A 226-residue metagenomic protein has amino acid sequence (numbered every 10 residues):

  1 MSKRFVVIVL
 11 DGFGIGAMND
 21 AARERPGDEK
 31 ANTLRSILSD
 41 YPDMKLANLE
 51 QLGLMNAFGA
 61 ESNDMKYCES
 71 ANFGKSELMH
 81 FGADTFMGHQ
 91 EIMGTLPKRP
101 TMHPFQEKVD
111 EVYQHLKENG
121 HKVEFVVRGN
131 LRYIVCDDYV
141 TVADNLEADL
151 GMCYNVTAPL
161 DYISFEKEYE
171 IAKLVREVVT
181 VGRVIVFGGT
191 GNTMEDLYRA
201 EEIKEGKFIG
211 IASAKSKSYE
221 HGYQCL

Functional and structural regions predicted by a protein language model:
M1-K3, T33, P97, K108-E111 (+2 more regions): General structural signal for secondary-structure boundaries
K3-G16, I92, G222, L226: Beta-strand elements within well-structured catalytic alpha/beta cores of enzymes that handle phosphate/sulfate esters
F5, M87-H89, R183: Extracellular structured ligand-interaction cores
V7-V9, V123-V127, V181-G188: A structural signal for short, well-ordered beta-strand segments and their strand-loop junctions that often border
D11, G94-T95, G188-G191: Short loop/turn segments at strand-loop or loop-helix junctions that form parts of catalytic or ligand-binding pockets
G14-V156, L197: Active-site nucleophile/metal-coordination loop of metallo-enzymes that catalyze phosphate/sulfate and related
D161-L226: Extended, charged alpha/beta regions that create polyanion-binding interfaces
